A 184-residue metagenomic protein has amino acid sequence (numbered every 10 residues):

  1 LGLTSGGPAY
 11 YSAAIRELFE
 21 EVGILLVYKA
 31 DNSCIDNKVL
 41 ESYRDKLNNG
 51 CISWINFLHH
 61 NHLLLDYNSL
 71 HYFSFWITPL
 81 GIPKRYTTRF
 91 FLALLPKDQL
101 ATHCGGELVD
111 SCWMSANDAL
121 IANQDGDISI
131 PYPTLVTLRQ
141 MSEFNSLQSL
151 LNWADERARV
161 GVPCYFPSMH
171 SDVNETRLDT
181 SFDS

Functional and structural regions predicted by a protein language model:
L1-N48, L108-V109, N117-S129, E143-F144: Conserved Nudix-box catalytic region and its N-terminal flanking loop in Nudix hydrolases and closely related
A13, Y86, M114, P133-V136: Short, well-structured alpha-helical interface segments that form or flank functional binding sites
L18, F91, L138: Terminal peptide-recognition signature
C34-P79: Charged mid-protein connector segments
Y67-W76, R85-L95, T102-I128: NUDIX/MutT-family hydrolases
Y132-S184: Core RNA-modification/binding signature centered on pseudouridine synthases
